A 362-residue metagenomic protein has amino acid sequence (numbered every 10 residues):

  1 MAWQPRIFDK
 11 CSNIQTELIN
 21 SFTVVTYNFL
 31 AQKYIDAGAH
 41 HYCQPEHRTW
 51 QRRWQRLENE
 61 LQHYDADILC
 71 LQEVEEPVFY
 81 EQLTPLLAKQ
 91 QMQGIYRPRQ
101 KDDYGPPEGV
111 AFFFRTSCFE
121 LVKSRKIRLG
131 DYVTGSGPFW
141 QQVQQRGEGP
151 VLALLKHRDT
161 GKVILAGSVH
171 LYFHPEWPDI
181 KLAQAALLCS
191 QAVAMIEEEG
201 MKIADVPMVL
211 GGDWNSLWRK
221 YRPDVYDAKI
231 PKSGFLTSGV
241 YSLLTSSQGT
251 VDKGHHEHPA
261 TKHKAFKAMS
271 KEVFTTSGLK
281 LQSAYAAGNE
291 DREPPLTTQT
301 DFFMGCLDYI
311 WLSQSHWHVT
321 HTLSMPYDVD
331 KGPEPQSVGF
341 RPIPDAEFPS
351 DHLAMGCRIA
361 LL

Functional and structural regions predicted by a protein language model:
M1-I14, V193-V209, N215-L362: Metal-dependent phosphoester-hydrolase catalytic domains
A2-S21, I68-Y172, F266-S277, I310 (+1 more regions): Structured beta-strand-rich core segments of catalytic domains in phosphoester-bond hydrolases
Q15-I35: Short beta-strand segments enriched in small/hydrophobic residues
T23-L30, R56-L83, F113, L152-A153 (+5 more regions): Active-site beta-strand/loop signature of hydrolases that rely on acidic residues for catalysis
F29-R52, G135-V143, P175: Acidic/histidine-rich helix-loop elements that form or flank divalent-metal/phosphate-binding sites at the catalytic
Q32-I35, P77-E81, D103-A111, L121-V122 (+6 more regions): Short catalytic/ligand-binding loop motif for oxyanion handling, primarily in non-cytosolic enzymes, centered on
H41-C43, P85-K89, A183-A185, Y226-I230 (+1 more regions): Glycine-rich, phosphate-binding/catalytic loops in enzymes
F173-A194: Active-site beta-loop-alpha substructure in enzyme catalytic cores, prototypically the cysteine-centered nucleophile
